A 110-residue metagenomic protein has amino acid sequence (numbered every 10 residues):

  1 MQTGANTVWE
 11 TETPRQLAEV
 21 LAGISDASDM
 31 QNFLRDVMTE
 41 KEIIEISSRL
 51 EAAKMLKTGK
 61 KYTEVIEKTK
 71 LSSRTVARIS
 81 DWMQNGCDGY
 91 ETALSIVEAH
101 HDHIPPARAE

Functional and structural regions predicted by a protein language model:
M1-I24: General nucleic-acid-binding
T13-L17, F33, E51, T75: A general alpha-helix detector
D29-S48: Short, Lys/Arg-enriched anionic-surface-contact patches
I46-K60: Short, amphipathic alpha-helical "recognition" segments used to contact nucleic acids or chromatin
E64-T69, V76: Short alpha-helical "recognition helix" segments of helix-turn-helix
S80-M83: DNA major-groove recognition helix of helix-turn-helix
G86-G89: Residue cluster at the C-terminal edge of the helix-turn-helix DNA-binding motif
A93-E110: Intrinsically disordered, low-complexity basic tails/linkers immediately adjacent to helix-turn-helix/homeobox/MYB/SANT
